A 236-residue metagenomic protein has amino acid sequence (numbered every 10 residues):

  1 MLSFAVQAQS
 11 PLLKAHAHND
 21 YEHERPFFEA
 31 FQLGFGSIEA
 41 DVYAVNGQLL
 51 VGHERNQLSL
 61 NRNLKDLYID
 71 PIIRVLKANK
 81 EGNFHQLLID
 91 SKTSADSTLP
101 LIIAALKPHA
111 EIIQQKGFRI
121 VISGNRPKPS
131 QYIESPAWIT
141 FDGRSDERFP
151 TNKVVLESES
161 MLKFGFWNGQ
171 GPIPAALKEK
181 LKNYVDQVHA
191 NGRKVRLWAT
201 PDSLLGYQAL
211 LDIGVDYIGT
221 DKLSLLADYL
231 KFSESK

Functional and structural regions predicted by a protein language model:
S3-A5: N-terminal signal peptide c-region/cleavage motif recognized by signal peptidases
A8-K236: Phosphate-group recognition and catalysis centered on beta-loop-alpha active-site segments
